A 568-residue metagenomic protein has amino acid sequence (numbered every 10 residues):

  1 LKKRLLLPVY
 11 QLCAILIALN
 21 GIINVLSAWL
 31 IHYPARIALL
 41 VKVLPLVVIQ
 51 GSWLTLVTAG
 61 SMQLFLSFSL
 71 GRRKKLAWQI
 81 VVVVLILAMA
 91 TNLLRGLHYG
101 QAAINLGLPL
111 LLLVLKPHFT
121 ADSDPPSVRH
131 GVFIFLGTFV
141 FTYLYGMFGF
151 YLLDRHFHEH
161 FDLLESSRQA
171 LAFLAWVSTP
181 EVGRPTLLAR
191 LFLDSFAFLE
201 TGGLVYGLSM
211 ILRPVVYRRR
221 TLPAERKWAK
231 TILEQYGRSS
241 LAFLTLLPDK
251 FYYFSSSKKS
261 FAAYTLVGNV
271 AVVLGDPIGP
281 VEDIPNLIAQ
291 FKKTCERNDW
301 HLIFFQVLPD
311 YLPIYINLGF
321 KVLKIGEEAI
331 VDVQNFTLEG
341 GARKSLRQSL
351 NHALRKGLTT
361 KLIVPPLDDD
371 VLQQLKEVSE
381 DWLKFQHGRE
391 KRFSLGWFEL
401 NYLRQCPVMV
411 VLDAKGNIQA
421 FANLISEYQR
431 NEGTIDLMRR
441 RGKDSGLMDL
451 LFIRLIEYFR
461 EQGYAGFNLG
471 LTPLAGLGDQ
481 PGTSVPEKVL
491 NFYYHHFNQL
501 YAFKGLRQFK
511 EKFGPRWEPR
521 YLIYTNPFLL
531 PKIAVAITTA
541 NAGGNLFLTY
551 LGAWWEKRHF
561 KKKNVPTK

Functional and structural regions predicted by a protein language model:
L1-R220: Topology signature of small-to-medium multi-pass alpha-helical membrane proteins
V25, W29, I49-L56, F198 (+7 more regions): A conserved beta-strand-loop-helix scaffold within acyl/acetyltransferase catalytic domains
I278-E282: Short acidic, S/G/P-rich loop/turn micro-motifs used as interaction or catalytic elements
E328: Nucleic acid-machinery interaction/catalytic patches
N491-H495: Short beta-alpha connecting loops at secondary-structure transitions that line or flank enzyme active sites
